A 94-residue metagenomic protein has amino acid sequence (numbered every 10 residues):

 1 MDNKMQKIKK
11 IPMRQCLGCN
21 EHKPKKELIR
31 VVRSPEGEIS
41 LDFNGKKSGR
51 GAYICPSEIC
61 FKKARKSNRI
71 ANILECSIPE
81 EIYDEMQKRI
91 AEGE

Functional and structural regions predicted by a protein language model:
M1-K7, S40-K46: Short, intrinsically disordered, charge-biased short linear motifs at domain edges
D2-M5, G18, E85-E94: Short helix-coil boundary/hinge micro-motifs
I11-M13, E21, E36-S40, E92: N-terminal, polar/charged subdomain of small-to-medium soluble alpha/beta proteins
M13-C16, A52: Residues immediately within or flanking Cys/His clusters that coordinate Zn2+ in small zinc-binding modules
N20, P56-F61: Cys/His-coordinated zinc-binding microdomains
P24-D42: Short recognition patches in nucleic-acid-associated and regulatory proteins
L41-S57: Short beta-strand-alpha-helix junction that forms the catalytic/metal-binding core of metal-dependent nuclease domains
K62, K66-G93: C-terminal structural segments of small proteins and small subunits
